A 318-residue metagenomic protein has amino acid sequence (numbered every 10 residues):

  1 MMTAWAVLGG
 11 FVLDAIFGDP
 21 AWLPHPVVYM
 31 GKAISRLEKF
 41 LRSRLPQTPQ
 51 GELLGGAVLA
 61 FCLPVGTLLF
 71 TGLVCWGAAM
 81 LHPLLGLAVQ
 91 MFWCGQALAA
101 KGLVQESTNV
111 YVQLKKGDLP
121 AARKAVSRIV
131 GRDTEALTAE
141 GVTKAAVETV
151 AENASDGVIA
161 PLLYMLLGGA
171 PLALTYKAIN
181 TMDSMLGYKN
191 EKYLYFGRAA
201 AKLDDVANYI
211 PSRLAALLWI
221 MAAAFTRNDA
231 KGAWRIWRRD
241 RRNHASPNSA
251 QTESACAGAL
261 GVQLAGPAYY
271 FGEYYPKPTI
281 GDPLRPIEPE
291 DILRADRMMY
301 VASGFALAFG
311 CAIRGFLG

Functional and structural regions predicted by a protein language model:
M1-T175, I179, G187-G318: Hydrophobic alpha-helical transmembrane segments
S184: Glycine-rich phosphate/dinucleotide-binding loop and adjoining beta-alpha-beta core of small-molecule
